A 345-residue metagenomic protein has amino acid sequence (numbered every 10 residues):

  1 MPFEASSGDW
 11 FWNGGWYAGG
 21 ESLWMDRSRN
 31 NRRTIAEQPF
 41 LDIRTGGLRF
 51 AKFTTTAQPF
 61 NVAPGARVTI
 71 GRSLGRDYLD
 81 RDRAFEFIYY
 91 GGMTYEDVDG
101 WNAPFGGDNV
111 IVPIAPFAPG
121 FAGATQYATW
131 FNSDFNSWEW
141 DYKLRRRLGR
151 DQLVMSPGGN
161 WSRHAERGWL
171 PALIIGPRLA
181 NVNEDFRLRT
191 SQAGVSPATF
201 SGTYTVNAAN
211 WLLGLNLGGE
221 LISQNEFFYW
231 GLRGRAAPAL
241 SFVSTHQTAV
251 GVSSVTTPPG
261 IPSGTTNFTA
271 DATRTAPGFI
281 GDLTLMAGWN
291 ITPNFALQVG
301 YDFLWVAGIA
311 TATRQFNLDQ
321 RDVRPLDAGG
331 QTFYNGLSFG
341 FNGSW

Functional and structural regions predicted by a protein language model:
M1-D77, R81, E86-I88: Short glycine/proline- and aromatic-enriched beta-strand/turn motifs that initiate or cap beta-hairpins
M1-Y17, R146-G168: Outer-membrane beta-barrel biogenesis signature
W16-G20, R81-F87, M155, W169-P177 (+5 more regions): Transmembrane beta-strands of outer-membrane beta-barrel proteins
G20, V68-R72, W140-L144, I175 (+5 more regions): Residues on the lipid-exposed face of transmembrane beta-strands in outer-membrane beta-barrel proteins
W24-S28, Y89-Y95, R146, P177-N183 (+4 more regions): Transmembrane beta-strands of outer-membrane beta-barrel pores
N31-P39, G46-N61, T94-F135, V182-W211 (+3 more regions): Extracellular/periplasm-exposed beta-strand and loop segments of Gram-negative cell-envelope proteins, dominated by
Y78, R150, F227-W230, N294-L297: Repeated loop/turn-to-beta-strand initiation elements of outer-membrane beta-barrel proteins
G330-W345: Outer-membrane beta-barrel "beta-signal"
